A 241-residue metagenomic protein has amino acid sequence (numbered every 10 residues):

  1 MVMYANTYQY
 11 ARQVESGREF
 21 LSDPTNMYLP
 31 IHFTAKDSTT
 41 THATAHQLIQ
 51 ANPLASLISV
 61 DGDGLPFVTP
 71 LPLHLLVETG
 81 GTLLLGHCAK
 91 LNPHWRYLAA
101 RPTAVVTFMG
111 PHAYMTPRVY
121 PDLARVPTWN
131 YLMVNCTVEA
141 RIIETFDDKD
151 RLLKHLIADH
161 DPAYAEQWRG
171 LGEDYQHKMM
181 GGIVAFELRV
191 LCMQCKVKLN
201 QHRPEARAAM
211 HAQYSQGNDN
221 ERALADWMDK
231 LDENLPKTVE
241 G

Functional and structural regions predicted by a protein language model:
V2-T25, R141-G241: C-terminal edge-of-domain segments
Y8-G81: An N-terminal domain-cap segment
H46, A124-R125, Y175-K178: A generic local secondary-structure boundary/capping motif
Q50-A51, A100, V106, K154-P162: Short, intrinsically disordered, mixed-charge
P53, T69, G80-L84, A100-A104 (+2 more regions): A generic structural signal for short beta-strands and their flanking turns/coil linkers
D63-L65, L73-L83, K90-P93, G110-Y114 (+1 more regions): Short, charged/polar surface micro-motifs in flexible loops or helix N-caps
P72, H87, T107, T137-E139 (+1 more regions): Residue-level recognition of well-ordered beta-strand positions that form the cores of beta-sheet-rich folds across
K90-L152: Short, structured beta-strand-loop surface elements
